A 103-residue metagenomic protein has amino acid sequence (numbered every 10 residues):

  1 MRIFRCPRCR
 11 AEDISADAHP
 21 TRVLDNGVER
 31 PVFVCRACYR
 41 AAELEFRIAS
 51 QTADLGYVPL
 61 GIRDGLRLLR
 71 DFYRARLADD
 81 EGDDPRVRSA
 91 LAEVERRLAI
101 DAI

Functional and structural regions predicted by a protein language model:
M1-R2, I103: The identity of the second residue at the extreme N-terminus of proteins
R2-V28: Short recognition patches in nucleic-acid-associated and regulatory proteins
C6-C9, F33-C38, V94: Hydrophobic beta-strand residues in large extracellular and virion-surface proteins
E12-I14, A41, R74, R97: Generic alpha-helical hydrophobic packing signal
V32-D54: Short metal-binding segments enriched for Cys and/or His
F46-I103: Short, intrinsically disordered terminal segments enriched in charged and Pro/Gly residues
